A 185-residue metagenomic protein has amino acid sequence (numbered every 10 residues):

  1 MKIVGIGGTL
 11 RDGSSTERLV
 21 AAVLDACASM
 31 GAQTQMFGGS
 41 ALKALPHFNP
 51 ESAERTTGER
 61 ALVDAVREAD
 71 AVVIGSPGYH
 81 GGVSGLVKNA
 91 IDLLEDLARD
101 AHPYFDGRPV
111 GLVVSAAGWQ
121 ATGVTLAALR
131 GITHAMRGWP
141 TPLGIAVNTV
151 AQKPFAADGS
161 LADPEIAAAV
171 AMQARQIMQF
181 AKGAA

Functional and structural regions predicted by a protein language model:
M1-D100, D158-A185: N-terminal beta1-alpha1-beta2 submodule of the flavodoxin-like/Rossmannoid cofactor-binding fold
G38-A41, I145, T149-A151: Short, small-residue-rich loop/turn micro-motifs
P103: Flexible loop/hinge segments that line or gate small-molecule binding clefts
D106-N148: Short, glycine-/small-residue-rich phosphate/pyrophosphate-handling segment
V147-L161: Short helix/strand-capping connector loops at secondary-structure junctions
